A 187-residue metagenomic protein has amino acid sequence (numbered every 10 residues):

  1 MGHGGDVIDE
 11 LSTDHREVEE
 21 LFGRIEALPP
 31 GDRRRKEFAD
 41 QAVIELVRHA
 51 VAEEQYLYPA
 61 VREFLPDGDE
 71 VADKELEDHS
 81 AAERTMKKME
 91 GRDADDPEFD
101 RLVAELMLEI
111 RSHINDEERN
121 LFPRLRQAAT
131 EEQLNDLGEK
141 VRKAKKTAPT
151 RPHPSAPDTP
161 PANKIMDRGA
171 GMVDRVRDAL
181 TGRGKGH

Functional and structural regions predicted by a protein language model:
M1-H187: Small-residue-biased structural context
